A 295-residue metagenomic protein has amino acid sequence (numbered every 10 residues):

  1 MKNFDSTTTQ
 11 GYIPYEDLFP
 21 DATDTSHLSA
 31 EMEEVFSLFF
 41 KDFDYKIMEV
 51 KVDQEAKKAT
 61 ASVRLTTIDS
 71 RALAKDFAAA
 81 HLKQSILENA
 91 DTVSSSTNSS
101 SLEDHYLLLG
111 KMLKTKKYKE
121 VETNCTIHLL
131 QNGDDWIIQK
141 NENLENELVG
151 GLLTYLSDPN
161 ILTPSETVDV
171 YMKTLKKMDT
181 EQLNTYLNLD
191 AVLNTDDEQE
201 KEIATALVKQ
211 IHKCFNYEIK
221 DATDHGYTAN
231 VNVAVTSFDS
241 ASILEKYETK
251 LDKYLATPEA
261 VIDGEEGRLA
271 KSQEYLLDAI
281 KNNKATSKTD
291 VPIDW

Functional and structural regions predicted by a protein language model:
M1-K46, G150-E218, S242-L244: Core segments of small alpha/beta cavity-forming domains
F19-A22, V52, N143, M178 (+1 more regions): Residue-level detector of solvent-exposed, low-hydrophobicity positions
H27-Y106, I203-E274, A279-K281: Surface-exposed, charged secondary-structure patches
H81-E103, L107-D158, K253-G267, D278-W295: Short beta-strand edge/turn micro-motifs at domain boundaries
